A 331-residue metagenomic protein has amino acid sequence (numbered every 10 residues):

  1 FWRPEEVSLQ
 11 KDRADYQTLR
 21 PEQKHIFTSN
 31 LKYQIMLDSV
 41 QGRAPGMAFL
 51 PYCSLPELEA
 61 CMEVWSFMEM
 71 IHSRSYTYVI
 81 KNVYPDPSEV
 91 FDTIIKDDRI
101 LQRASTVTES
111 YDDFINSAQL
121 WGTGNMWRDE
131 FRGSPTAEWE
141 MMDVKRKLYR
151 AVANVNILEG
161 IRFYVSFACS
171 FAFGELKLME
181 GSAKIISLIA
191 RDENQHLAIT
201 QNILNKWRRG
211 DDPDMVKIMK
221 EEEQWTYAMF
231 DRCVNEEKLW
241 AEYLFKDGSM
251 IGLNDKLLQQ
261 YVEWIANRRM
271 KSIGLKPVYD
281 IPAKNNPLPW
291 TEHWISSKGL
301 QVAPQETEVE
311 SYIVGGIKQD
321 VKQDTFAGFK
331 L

Functional and structural regions predicted by a protein language model:
F1-L331: Non-heme di-metal
